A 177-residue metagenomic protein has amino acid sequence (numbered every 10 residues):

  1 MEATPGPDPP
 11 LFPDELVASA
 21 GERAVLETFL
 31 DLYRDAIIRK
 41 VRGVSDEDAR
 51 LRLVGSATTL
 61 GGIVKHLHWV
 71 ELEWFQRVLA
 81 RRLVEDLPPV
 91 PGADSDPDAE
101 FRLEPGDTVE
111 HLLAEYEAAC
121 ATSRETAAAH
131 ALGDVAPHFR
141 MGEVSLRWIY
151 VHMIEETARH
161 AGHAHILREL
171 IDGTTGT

Functional and structural regions predicted by a protein language model:
E2-L16, R23-R42, D46-D96, H138-T177: Short, contiguous alpha-helical
D96-P137, R147-M153: Acidic/histidine-rich alpha-helical segments that form the ligand environment of transition-metal centers
